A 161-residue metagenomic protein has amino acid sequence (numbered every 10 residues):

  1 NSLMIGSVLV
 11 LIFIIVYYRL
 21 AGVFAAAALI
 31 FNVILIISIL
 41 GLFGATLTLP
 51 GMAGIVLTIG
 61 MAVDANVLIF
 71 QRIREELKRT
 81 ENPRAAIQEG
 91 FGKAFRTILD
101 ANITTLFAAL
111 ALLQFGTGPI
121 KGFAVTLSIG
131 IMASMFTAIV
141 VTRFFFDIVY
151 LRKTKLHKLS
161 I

Functional and structural regions predicted by a protein language model:
N1-L3, V23-A25, M61-N66, L99-N102: Short helix-coil transition sites and intra-membrane helix breaks within transmembrane domains of multi-pass
N1-P50, Q114-G118: Interfacial segments of transmembrane alpha-helices in multi-pass membrane proteins
L3, S7, I30, S38 (+6 more regions): Conserved functional loop/turn residues at catalytic and ligand-binding sites
V23-G44, I55-A62, F123-A138: Small-residue-enriched core segments of transmembrane alpha-helices in multipass membrane transport and channel
S38, E75-I161: Hydrophobic alpha-helical transmembrane segments of membrane transport and translocation systems, primarily multi-pass
V63-N66, F70-R74, R143: Membrane-embedded alpha-helices of multi-pass transport/permease systems
